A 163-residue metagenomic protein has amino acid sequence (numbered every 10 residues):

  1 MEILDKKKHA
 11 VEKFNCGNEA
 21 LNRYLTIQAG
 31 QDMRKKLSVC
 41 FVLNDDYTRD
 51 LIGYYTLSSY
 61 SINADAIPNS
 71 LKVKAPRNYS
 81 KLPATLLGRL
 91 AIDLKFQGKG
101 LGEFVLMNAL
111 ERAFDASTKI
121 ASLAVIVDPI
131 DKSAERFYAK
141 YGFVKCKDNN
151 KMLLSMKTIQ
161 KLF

Functional and structural regions predicted by a protein language model:
M1-Q31, K35, C40, Y47-D50: Short amphipathic alpha-helix that is part of the acyltransferase structural core
K36-Y55, S61, N69-S70: Conserved beta-hairpin
F41-N44, L87, V125-P129: Extended hydrophobic secondary-structure segments that form protein cores and membrane-embedded regions
Y54-R89: Conserved acyl-donor/pantetheine-binding loop and adjacent beta-alpha core of acyl/acetyltransferases and related
D93-K95: Active-site acidic-Proline motif in GNAT/NAT acetyltransferases
G98-R112: Conserved acetyl-CoA-binding loop-helix of GNAT-fold acetyltransferases
L106, D131-A134, N150-K157: Short glycine/proline-centered loop/turn elements that form peptide/ligand docking sites
F114, A121-A124, D128-D148: Conserved active-site alpha-helix within GNAT-family acetyltransferase domains
